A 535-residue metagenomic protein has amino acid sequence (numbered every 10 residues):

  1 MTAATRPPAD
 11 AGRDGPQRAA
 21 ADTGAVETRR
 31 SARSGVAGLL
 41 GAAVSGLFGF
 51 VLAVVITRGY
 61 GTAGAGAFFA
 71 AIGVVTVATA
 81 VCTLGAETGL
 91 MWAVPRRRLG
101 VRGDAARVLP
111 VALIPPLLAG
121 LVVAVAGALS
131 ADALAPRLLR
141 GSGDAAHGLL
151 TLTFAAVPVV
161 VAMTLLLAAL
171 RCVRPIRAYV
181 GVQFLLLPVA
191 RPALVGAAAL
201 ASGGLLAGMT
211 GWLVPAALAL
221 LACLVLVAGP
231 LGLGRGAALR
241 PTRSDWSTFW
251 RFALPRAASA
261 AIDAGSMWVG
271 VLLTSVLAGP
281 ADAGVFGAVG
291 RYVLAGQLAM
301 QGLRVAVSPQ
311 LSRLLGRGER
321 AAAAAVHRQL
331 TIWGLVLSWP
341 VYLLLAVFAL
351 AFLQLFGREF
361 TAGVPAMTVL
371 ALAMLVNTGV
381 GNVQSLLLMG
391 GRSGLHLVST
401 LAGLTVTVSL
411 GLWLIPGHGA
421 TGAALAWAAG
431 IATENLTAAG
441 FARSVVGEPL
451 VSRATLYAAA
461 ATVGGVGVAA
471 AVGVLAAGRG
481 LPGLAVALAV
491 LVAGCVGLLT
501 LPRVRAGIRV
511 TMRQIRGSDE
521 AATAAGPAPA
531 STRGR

Functional and structural regions predicted by a protein language model:
T2-D22, A471-R535: Membrane-proximal transmembrane or re-entrant/amphipathic helices at the cytosolic face
T2-S31, L205-G211, C223-M267, A306 (+5 more regions): Interhelical loop/hinge segments that connect adjacent transmembrane helices in multipass membrane
A3-D10, D14-A19, E27-T88, P115 (+4 more regions): Signature of the first transmembrane helix
R33-F50, G211-V227, R240-R313, A373 (+1 more regions): Transmembrane helical elements of multi-pass membrane transporters/channels
T83-G100, C172, V289, V293-L335 (+1 more regions): Helix-loop junctions and terminal segments of transmembrane helices in multi-pass membrane transport/translocation
A131-T153, R328, V336, L345-L375: Interfacial segments at transmembrane-helix termini and the short loops linking adjacent helices
T151, G181-G232, F252, L401-L412 (+3 more regions): Hydrophobic alpha-helical transmembrane segments
V159-Q183, A371-A402, S444: Membrane-interface junctions at transmembrane-helix termini in multi-pass inner-membrane proteins
